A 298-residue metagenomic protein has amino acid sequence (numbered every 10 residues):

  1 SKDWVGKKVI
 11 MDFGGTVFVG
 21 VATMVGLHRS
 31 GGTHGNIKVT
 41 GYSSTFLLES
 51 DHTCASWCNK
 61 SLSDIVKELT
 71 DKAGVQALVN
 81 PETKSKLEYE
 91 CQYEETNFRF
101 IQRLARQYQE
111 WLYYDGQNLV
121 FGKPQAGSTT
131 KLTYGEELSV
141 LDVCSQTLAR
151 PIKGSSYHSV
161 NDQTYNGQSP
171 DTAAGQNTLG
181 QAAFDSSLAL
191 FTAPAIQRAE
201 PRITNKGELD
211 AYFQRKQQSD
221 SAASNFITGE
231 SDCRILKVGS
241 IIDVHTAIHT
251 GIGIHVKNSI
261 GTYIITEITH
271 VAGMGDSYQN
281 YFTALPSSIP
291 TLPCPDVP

Functional and structural regions predicted by a protein language model:
S1-P298: Amphipathic alpha-helical and helix-coil boundary elements used as assembly and membrane-proximal scaffolds
